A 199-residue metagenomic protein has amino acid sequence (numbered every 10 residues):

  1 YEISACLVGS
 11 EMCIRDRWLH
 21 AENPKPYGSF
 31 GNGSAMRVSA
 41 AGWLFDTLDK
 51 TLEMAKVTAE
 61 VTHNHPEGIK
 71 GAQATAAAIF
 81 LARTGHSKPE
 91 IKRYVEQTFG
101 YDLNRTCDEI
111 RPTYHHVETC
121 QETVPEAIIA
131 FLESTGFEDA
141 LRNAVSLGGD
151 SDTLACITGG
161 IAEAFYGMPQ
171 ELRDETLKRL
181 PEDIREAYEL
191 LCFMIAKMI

Functional and structural regions predicted by a protein language model:
Y1-G9, C13-I14: Single conserved hydrophobic/aromatic residue that forms the stacking wall/gate of nucleotide- or nucleobase-binding
S10, Y27-G33, G68, T119-C120 (+1 more regions): Active-site nucleophile and cofactor-binding loops and adjacent substrate-binding regions of central metabolic enzymes
E11, L44, L48-T51: A short mid-domain helix/strand-loop element embedded in enzyme catalytic domains that forms or borders the active-site
R15-F30, M36, A59, T106-E118 (+1 more regions): Active-site flanking loop/helix segments enriched in acidic
P24-G33, L48, L52-A72: Phosphate/ribose-phosphate-bearing ligand recognition and processing surfaces, centered on ADP-ribose/NAD(+/P+) systems
G33-W43: Short alpha-helices
A40, T47, M54-V61, A74-F80 (+1 more regions): Catalytic phosphate/nucleotide-handling subdomain of diverse soluble enzymes
G71-G136, A140, E189-I199: A cyclin-like helical interaction fold
